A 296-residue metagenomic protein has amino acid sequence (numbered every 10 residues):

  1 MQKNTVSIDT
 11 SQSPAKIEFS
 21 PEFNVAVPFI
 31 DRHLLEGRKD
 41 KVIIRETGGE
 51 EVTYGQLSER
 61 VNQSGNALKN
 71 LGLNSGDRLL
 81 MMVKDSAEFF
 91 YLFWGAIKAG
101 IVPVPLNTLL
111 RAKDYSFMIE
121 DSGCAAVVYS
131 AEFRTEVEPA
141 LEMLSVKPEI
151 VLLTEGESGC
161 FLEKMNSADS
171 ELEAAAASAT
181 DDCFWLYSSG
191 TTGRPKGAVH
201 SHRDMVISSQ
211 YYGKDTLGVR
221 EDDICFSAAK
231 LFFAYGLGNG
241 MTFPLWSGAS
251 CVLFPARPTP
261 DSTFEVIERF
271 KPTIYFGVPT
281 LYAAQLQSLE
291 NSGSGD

Functional and structural regions predicted by a protein language model:
I8, P28-T53: AMP-dependent adenylate-forming
D40, A168-Y187, R194, L217-I224: Conserved pre-ATP/AMP-binding loop-to-beta segment of ANL
D40-K41, G55-L80, L92, R111-A112 (+2 more regions): ANL superfamily AMP-binding
G48-E50, A67-L110, K230: Conserved AMP-binding/adenylate-forming
E51-G55, A176, C183-I207: Conserved AMP-binding A3 loop
V83-K84, I101-I119, A131-V137, A249-F270 (+1 more regions): ATP-dependent adenylate-forming carboxylate-activation enzymes
E132-A179, R194, S288-N291: ANL superfamily adenylate-forming
V206-S227, A234-I274, A283-A284, S288-G293: Conserved AMP-binding/adenylation subdomain of ANL enzymes
